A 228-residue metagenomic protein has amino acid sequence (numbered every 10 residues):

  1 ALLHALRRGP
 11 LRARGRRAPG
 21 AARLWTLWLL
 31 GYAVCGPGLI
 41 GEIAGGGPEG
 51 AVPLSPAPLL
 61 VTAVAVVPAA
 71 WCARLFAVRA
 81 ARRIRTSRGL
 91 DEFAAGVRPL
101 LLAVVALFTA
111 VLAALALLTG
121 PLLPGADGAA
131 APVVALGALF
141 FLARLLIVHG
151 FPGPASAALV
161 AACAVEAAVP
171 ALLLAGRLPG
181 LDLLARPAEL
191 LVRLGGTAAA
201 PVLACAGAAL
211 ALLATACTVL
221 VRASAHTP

Functional and structural regions predicted by a protein language model:
A1-L39: N-terminal membrane-targeting/anchoring modules of bacterial envelope and secretion proteins
A33-V52: Helix-terminus/linker motif at the lipid-water interface of multi-pass membrane proteins
A51-P228: Hydrophobic multi-pass inner-membrane translocation pores used for secretion and envelope-lipid/glycan export
